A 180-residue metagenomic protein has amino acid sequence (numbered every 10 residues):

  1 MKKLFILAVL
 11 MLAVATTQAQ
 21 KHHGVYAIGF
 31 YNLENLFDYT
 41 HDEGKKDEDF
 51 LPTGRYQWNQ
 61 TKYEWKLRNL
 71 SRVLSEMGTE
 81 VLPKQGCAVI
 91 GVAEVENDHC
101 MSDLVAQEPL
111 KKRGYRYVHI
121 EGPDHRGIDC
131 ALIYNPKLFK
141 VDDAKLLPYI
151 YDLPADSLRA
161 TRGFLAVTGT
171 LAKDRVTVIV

Functional and structural regions predicted by a protein language model:
M1-H23: Bacterial Sec-dependent N-terminal signal peptides
M11, N35, K137: Short, glycine/serine-rich, charged loops/turns that create anion-binding and catalytic segments at active sites
A19-E108, V118-I128: N-terminal, active-site-proximal structural segment of metallo-dependent hydrolase catalytic domains
A27-N35, D143-K145, R175-V180: Active-site-proximal beta-strand elements of phosphoester/diester hydrolases
D42-G44, A172-I179: Metal-dependent phosphoester/phosphodiester hydrolase catalytic core
V95-R175: Structured beta-strand-rich core segments of catalytic domains in phosphoester-bond hydrolases
